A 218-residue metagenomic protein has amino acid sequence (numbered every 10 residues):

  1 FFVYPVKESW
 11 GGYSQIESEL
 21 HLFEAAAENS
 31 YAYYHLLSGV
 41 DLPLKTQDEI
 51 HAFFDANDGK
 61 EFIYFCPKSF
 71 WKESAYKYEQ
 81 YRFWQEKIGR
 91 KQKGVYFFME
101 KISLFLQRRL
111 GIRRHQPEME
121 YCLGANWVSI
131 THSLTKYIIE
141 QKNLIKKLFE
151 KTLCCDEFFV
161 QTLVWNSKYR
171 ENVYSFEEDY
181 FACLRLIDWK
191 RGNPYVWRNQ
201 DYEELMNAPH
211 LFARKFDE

Functional and structural regions predicted by a protein language model:
F1-E218: ER/Golgi luminal nucleotide-sugar-dependent glycosyltransferases, focusing on the catalytic module
